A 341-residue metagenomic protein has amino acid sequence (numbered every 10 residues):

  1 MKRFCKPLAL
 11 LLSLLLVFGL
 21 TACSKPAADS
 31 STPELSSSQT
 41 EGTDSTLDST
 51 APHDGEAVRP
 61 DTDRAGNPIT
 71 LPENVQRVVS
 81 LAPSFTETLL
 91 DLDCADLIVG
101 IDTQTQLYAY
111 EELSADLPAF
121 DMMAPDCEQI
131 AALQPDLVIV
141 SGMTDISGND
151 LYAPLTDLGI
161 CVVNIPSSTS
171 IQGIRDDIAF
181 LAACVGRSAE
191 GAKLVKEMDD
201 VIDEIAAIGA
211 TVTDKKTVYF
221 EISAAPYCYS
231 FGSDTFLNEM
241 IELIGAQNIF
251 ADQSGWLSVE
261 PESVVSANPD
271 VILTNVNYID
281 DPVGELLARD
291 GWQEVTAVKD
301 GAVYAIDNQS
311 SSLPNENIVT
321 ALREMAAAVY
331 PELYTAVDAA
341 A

Functional and structural regions predicted by a protein language model:
R3-L12, A22-T86, C184-Y219, A328-A341: Bacterial Sec-exported substrate-binding components of ABC uptake systems
V17-L20: Bacterial Sec-type N-terminal signal peptides, specifically the leucine/valine-rich hydrophobic h-region
D63-G66, L117-E128, I146, Q253-E262: Short helix-initiation/N-cap motifs at beta->coil->alpha
R77-L133, L137-T144: A short, structured surface patch at a secondary-structure boundary
T103-L107, Y229-W256: Alpha-helical, coiled-coil/dimerization segments enriched in small aliphatic residues
T144-D157, S266, V271-R289: A ligand-binding cleft/hinge motif common to bilobed small-molecule-binding domains
I146-D150, P166-F180, T213-F236, D280: Extracytoplasmic ligand-binding site segments that recognize negatively charged/polar headgroups
G173-A183, A192, L273-A341: Structured C-terminal subdomain patch of bacterial secreted/periplasmic proteins
